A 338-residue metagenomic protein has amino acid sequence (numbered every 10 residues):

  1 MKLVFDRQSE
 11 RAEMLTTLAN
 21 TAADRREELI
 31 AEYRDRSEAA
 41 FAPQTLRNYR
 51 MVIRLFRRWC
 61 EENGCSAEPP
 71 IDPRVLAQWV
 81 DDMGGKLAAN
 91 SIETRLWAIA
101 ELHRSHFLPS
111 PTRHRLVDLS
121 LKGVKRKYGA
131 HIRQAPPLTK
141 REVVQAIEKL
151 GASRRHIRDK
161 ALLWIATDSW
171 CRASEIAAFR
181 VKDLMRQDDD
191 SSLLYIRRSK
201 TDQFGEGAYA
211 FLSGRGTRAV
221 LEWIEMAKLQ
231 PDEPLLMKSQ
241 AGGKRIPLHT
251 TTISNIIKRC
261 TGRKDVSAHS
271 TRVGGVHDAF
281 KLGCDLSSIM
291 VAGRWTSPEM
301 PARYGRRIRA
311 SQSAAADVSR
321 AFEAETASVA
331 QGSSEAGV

Functional and structural regions predicted by a protein language model:
F5, S9, N20-R25, L29-E32 (+5 more regions): Conserved catalytic core of the tyrosine transesterase superfamily
M14-L15: Boundary/linker elements of alpha-helical solenoid repeat scaffolds
Y33-A39: Short, charged, low-complexity loops and linkers
A39, P43-P69, E101-L108: Basic/aromatic-enriched alpha-helical hairpins
G274: A contiguous, mid-domain pocket- or channel-lining segment that forms the substrate-recognition surface
D278: Short beta-strand/loop motif that positions the catalytic acidic residue of the alpha/beta-hydrolase fold
